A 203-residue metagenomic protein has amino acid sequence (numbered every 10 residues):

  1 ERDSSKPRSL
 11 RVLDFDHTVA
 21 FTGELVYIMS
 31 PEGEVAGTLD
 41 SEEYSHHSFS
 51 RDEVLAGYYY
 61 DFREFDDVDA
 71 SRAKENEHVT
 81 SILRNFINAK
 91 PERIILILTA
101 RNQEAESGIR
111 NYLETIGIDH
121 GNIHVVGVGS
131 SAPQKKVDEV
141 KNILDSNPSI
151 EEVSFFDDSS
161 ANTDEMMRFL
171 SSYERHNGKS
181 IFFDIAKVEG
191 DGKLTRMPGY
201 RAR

Functional and structural regions predicted by a protein language model:
E1-P7, Y200-R203: Low-complexity, glycine/serine/proline-rich disordered segments that function as export/translocation leaders
D3-P133: Alpha-helical substrate-recognition element adjacent to the catalytic core
S9, R93-I95, G121-I123, E151-V153 (+1 more regions): Residue-level recognition of the N-termini of beta-strands and the immediately preceding loop/turn
S9, V137-A161, M166: Conserved Lys-Pro-Asp/Glu-containing loop-to-beta segment of HAD-superfamily phosphomonoesterases, centered on
H47, Y60, V153-S154, I181: Short non-domain terminal segments
N88, R110-D119, V140-P148, M167-K179: Short, surface-exposed basic-aromatic patches at helix termini and helix-loop junctions that form
A132-S146, T195-R203: Short, surface-exposed amphipathic charged segments that create phosphate/polyanion-binding patches used for binding
E152, S160-R203: Asp-based, Mg2+/Mn2+-dependent phosphohydrolase catalytic module
